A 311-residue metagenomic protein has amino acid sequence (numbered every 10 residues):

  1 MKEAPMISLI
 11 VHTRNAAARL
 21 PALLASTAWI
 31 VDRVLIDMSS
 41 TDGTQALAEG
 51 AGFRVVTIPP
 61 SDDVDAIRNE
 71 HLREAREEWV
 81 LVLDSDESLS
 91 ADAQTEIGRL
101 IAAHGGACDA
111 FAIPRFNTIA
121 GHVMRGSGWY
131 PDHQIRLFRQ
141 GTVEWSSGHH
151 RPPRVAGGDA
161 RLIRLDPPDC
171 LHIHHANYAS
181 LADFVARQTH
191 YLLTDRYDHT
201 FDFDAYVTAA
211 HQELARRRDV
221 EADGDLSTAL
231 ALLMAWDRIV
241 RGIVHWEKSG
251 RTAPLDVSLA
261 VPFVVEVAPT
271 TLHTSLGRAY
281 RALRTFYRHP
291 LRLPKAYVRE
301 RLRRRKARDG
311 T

Functional and structural regions predicted by a protein language model:
M6-S8: Cell-envelope/extracellular polymer assembly enzymes that use nucleotide-activated donors
I10-W29: Short, well-formed alpha-helical segments that are part of the catalytic scaffolds of diverse glycosyltransferases
A18-P21, D42-A51, D92: Acidic helix N-cap motif at the loop->helix transition within catalytic regions of sugar-transfer enzymes
S26, D37-L47, P60, D84: A conserved acidic beta->alpha catalytic loop
Q45-E74: Conserved donor nucleotide-binding strand/loop of the catalytic core
D65-L72, A91-T252: Catalytic-site signature of metal-activated, phosphate-bearing donor transferases, centered on the GT-A/GT-A-like
V80: Short aromatic/hydrophobic "clamp" motif used to bind/position activated sugar donors
T200-T311: Non-catalytic, C-terminal membrane-associated alpha-helical segments of glycosyltransferases
